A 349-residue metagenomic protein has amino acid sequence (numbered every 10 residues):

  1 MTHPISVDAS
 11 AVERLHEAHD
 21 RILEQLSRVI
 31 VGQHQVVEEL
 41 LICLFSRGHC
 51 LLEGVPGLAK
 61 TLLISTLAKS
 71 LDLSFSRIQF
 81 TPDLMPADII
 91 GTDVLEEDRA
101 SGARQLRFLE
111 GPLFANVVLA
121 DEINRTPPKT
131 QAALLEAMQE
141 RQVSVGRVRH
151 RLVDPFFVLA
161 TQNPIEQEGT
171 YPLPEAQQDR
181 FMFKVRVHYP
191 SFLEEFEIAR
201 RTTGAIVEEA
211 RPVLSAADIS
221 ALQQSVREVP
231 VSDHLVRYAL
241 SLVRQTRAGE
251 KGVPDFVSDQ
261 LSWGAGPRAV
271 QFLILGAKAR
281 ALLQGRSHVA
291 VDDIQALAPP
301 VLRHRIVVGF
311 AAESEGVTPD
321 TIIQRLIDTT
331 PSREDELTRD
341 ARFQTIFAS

Functional and structural regions predicted by a protein language model:
M1-S6, E250-S349: C-terminal engagement/docking regions of AAA+ P-loop ATPases
A9-H16, V29, T170-Y171, K184-F256 (+4 more regions): Conserved C-terminal "switch" segment of AAA+ ATPases
A11-L58, R244: Pre-Walker A (pre-P-loop) alpha-helix and adjacent loop at the N terminus of AAA/AAA+ ATPase modules, a conserved
E39-I42, D98-L119: Conserved alpha-helical scaffold flanking the Walker A/P-loop in AAA+ ATPase domains
L44-P82: Walker A/P-loop
G54, D121-E122, A133: Walker B catalytic acidic pair
V55, I89, T161: P-loop (Walker A) phosphate-binding loop of NTP-binding proteins
E96-S101, E122, T126-T130, M138-V229 (+1 more regions): Canonical AAA+ ATPase core
